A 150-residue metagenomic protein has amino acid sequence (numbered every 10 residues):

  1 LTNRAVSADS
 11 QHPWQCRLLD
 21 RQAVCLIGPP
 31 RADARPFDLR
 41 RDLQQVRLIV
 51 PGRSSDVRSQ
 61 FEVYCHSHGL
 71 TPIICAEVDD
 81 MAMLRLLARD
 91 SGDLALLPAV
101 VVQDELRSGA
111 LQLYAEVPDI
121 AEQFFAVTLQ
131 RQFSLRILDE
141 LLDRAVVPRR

Functional and structural regions predicted by a protein language model:
L1-Q11, V78: Central regulatory/effector-binding core of bacterial HTH transcription factors
T2-A5, P30, A99-V101, V117: Short secondary-structure boundary segments
S7-A8, Q15-L18, A34, L39-R41 (+3 more regions): Short secondary-structure boundary/capping segments
P13-G52, R136-L138: Flexible hinge/capping segments at coil-to-helix
W14-C25, A99, R107-A121: Short beta-strand->loop
D33-A34, Q112-R150: A late-sequence structural motif
S54-Q60, A145-R150: Ligand-binding clefts/hinges and TM-proximal coupling segments of bilobed small-molecule sensing domains
S59-L111: Hydrophobic hinge/microswitch elements
